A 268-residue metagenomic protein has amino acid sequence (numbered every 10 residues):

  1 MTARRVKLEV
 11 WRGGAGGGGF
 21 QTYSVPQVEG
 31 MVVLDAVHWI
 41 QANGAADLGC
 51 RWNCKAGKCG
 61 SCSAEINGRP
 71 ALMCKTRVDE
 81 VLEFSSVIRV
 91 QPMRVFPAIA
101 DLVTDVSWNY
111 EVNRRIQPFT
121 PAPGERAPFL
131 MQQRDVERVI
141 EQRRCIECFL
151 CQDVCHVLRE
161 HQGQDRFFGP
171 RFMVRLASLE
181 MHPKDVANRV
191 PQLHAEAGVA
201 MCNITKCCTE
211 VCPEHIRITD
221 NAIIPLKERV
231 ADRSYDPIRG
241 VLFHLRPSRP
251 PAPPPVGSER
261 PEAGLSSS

Functional and structural regions predicted by a protein language model:
T2-N109, Q142, Q152, H156 (+1 more regions): Iron-sulfur-associated redox domains of electron-transfer enzymes in respiratory and anaerobic energy metabolism
M31-N43, V90-S268: Ferredoxin-type iron-sulfur electron-transfer modules in oxidoreductases and energy-metabolism complexes
